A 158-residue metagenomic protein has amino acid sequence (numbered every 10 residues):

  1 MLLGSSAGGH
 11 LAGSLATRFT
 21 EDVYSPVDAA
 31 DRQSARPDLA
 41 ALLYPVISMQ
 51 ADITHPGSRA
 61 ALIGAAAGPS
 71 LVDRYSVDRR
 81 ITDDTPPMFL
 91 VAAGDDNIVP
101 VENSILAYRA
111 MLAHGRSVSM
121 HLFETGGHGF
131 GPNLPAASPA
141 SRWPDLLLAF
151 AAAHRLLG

Functional and structural regions predicted by a protein language model:
M1-T54, V72-D73: Primarily recognizes the serine-hydrolase "nucleophile elbow" in alpha/beta-hydrolase and SGNH/GDSL folds
R18-T20, G57-A60, L106-A110: Glycine-rich, phosphate-binding/catalytic loops in enzymes
P26-A30, A65-R80, T85-P86: Active-site nucleophile elbow and catalytic-triad environment of alpha/beta-hydrolase enzymes
R36-L39, T85-P87, H114-S119: Loop/turn elements at helix/coil->beta-strand transitions in domains of secreted/extracellular proteins
M49, D95-V99: Acidic catalytic loop of the alpha/beta-hydrolase fold
Q50, G57-S70: Mobile, glycine-enriched helix-loop/loop "lid" segments at the mouths of ligand-binding/catalytic clefts that gate
D84, F89-A92, D96: Short beta-strand/loop motif that positions the catalytic acidic residue of the alpha/beta-hydrolase fold
V91, V101-G158: C-terminal catalytic histidine-bearing segment of alpha/beta-hydrolase fold enzymes
